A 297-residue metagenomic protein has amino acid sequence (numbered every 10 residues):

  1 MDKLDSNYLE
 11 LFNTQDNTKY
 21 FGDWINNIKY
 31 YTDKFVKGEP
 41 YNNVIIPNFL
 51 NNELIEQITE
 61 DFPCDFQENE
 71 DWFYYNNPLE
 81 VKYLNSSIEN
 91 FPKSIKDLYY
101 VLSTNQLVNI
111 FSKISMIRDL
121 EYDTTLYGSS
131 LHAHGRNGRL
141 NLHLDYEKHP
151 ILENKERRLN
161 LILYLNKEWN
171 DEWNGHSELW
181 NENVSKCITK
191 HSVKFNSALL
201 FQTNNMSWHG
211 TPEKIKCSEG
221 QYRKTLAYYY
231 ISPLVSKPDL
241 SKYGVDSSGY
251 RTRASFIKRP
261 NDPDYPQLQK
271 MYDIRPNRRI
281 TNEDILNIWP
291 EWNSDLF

Functional and structural regions predicted by a protein language model:
M1-T32: N- or domain-start disorder-to-order transition segments that initiate the globular core
D2-L9, N137, D145-R157, K167-F297: Catalytic core of Fe(II)/2-oxoglutarate
D23, T32-I114, L296: Non-heme Fe(II)/2-oxoglutarate
I45, E121-L126, S130, L200-F201 (+2 more regions): A structural signal for short, well-ordered beta-strand segments and their strand-loop junctions that often border
N51, I55, I95, T104-V108 (+7 more regions): A structural signal for well-ordered alpha-helical scaffolds and beta->alpha junctions
E60-P63, N90, V101-E156, N166-E168: Non-heme Fe(II) oxygenase catalytic core, chiefly the N-lobe of the double-stranded beta-helix
Y75-N77, G128-S129, K216: Short amphipathic alpha-helical segments embedded in low-complexity Lys/Glu-rich regions
N160-I162: Eukaryotic charged/polar low-complexity linker/IDR segments
